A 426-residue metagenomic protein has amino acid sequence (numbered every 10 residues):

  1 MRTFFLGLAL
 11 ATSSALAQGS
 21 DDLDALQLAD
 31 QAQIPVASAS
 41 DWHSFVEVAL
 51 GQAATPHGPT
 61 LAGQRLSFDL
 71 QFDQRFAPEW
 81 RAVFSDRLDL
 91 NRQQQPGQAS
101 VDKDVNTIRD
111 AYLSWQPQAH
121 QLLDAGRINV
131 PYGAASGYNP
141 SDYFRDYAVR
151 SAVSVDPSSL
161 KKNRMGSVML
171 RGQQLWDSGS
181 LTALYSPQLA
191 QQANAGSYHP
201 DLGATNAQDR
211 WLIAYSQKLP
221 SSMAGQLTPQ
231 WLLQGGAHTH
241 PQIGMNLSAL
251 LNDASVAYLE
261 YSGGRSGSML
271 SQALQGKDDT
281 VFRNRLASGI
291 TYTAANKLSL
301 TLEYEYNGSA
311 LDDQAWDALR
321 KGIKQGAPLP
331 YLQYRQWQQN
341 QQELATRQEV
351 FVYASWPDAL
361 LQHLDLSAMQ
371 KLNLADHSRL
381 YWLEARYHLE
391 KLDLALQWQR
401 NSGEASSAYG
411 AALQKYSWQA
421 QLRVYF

Functional and structural regions predicted by a protein language model:
L8, A15-L61, Q71: N-terminal periplasmic/intermembrane-space "pro-region" immediately following the signal or transit peptide
V36, Q74-P78, P117-A119, L175-S178 (+7 more regions): Outer-membrane beta-barrel strand-turn architecture
S38-V48, A82-F84, L123-A125, L181-A183 (+9 more regions): Transmembrane beta-strands of outer-membrane beta-barrel proteins
F45-A53, R87-D89, I128-V130, S186-Q188 (+9 more regions): Outer-membrane beta-barrel pore domains and translocons
T60-L66, D104-R109, R164-V168, L175 (+6 more regions): Residues that define the transmembrane beta-barrel architecture of outer-membrane proteins
D73-A190, G403: Outer membrane beta-barrel
H120, P157-D313: Signature for the C-terminal beta-barrel architecture of outer-membrane proteins
V350-A354, Y387-D393, W398-R400, A412-F426: Outer-membrane beta-barrel "beta-signal"
